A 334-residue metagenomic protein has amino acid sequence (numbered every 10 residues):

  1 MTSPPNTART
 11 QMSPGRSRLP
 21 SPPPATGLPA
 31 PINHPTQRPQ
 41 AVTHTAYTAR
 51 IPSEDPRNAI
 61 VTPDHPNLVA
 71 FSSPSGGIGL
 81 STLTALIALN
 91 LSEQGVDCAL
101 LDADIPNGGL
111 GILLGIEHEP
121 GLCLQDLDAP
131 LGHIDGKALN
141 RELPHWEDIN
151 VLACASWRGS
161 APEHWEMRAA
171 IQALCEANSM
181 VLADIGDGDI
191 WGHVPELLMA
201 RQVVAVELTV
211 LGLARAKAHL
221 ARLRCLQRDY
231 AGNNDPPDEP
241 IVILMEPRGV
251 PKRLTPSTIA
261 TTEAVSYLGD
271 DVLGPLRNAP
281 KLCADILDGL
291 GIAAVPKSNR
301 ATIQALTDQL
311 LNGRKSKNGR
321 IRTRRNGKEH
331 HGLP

Functional and structural regions predicted by a protein language model:
M1-L68, E117-I134, A214, A221-P240 (+5 more regions): Acidic-aromatic/histidine active-site loop/patch
P63-L114, L174: Walker A/P-loop phosphate-binding motif and the immediately C-terminal alpha-helix
F71, A153-A155, L182-D184, V203-L208 (+1 more regions): Conserved beta-strand segments of the P-loop GTPase G domain that flank and frequently precede/overlap
P74, E207-L208, R222, P240-T255 (+1 more regions): G-domain G4 guanine-recognition motif of GTPases
L91-N150: Phosphate-binding loop that captures ATP/GTP phosphates
H133-W146, N150-H193: Cytosolic-facing regulatory segments adjacent to core modules
E176, I190-V210: Inter-motif core of Ras-like GTPase G domains
E246-G249, S257-A293: Beta-strand-loop-alpha "switch" segments that mediate conformational coupling across diverse proteins
